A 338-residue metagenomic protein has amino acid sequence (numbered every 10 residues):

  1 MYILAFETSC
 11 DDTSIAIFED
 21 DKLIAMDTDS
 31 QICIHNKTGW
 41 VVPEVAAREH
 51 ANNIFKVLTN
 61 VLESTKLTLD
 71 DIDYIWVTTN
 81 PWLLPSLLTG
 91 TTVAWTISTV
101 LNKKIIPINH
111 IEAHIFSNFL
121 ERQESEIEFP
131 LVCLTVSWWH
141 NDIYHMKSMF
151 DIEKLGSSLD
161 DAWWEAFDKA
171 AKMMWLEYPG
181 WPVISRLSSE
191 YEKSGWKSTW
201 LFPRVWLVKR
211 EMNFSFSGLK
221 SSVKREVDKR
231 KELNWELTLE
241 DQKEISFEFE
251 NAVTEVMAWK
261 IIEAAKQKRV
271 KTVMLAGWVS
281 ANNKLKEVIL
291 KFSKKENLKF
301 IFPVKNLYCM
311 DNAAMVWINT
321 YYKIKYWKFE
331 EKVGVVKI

Functional and structural regions predicted by a protein language model:
M1, I108-L131, I318-N319: Conserved phosphate-binding catalytic cores of ATP/NTP-utilizing and phosphoryl-transfer enzymes
Y2-P81, K103, H110, H114: N-terminal beta-alpha supersecondary unit
T13-F18, C133-T135, N141-H145: Short beta-strand scaffold segments in enzyme catalytic cores
V57-D73, Q123, K231-N234, K260-K271: Phosphate/pyrophosphate-binding loops at sites that engage ATP/ADP/AMP, CoA/4′-phosphopantetheine, polyphosphate
P107-I108, T272-V273, L290-V316: Conserved phosphate-binding/catalytic loops in two-lobed NTP-binding clefts
H114, P303-I338: Glycine-rich phosphate-binding/hydrolytic loop that grips phosphoryl groups
S148-E192, K220-K231: Glycine-rich phosphate-binding loop plus the immediately following alpha-helix
R186-V273, N282-E296, F300, K323-W327: A contiguous, well-structured pocket-lining segment that forms one wall/lid of small-molecule binding clefts in soluble
